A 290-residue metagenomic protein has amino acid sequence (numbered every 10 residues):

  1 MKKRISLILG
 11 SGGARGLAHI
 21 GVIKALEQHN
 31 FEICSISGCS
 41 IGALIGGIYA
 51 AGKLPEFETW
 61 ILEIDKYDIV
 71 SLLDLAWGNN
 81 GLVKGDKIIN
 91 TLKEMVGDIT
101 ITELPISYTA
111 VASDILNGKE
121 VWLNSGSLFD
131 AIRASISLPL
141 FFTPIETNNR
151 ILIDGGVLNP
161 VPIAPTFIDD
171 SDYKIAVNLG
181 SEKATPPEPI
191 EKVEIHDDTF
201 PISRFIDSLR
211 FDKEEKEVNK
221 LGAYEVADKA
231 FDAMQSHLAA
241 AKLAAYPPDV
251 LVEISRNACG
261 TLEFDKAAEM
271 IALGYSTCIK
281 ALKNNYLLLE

Functional and structural regions predicted by a protein language model:
M1-C39, G47-E290: Patatin-like phospholipase
